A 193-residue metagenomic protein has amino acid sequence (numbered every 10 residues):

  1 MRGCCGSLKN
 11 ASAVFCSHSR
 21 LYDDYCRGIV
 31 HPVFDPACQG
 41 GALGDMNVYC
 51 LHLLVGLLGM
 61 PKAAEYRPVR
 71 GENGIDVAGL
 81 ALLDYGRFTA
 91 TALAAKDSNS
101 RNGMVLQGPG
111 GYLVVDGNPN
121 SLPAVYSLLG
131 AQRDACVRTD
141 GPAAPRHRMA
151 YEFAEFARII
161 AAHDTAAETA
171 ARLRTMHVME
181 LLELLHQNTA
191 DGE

Functional and structural regions predicted by a protein language model:
M1-K62: Predominantly a Rossmann-like dinucleotide-binding segment in NAD(P)-dependent oxidoreductases
G6-N10, T89, A167: A general structural motif
R20-C26, M104, N118, S127: Short aromatic-enriched loop/helix-cap "lid" or pocket-rim segments at secondary-structure transitions that line
D24-I29, L80, S121, L129: Short, glycine/charged-enriched secondary-structure capping and boundary segments
M46, C50-L122, F153-H163: Contiguous beta-strand/loop segments that form the cofactor/metal-binding neighborhood of enzyme cores
M46, R148, R174: Soluble or luminal CAZymes and related metallo-dependent hydrolases
D140-A154: Active-site loop of classical SDR/Rossmann-like NAD(P)-dependent oxidoreductases, centered on the catalytic Tyr-X3-Lys
E155-E193: C-terminal helix-rich "cap/oligomerization" subdomain common to oxidoreductases
